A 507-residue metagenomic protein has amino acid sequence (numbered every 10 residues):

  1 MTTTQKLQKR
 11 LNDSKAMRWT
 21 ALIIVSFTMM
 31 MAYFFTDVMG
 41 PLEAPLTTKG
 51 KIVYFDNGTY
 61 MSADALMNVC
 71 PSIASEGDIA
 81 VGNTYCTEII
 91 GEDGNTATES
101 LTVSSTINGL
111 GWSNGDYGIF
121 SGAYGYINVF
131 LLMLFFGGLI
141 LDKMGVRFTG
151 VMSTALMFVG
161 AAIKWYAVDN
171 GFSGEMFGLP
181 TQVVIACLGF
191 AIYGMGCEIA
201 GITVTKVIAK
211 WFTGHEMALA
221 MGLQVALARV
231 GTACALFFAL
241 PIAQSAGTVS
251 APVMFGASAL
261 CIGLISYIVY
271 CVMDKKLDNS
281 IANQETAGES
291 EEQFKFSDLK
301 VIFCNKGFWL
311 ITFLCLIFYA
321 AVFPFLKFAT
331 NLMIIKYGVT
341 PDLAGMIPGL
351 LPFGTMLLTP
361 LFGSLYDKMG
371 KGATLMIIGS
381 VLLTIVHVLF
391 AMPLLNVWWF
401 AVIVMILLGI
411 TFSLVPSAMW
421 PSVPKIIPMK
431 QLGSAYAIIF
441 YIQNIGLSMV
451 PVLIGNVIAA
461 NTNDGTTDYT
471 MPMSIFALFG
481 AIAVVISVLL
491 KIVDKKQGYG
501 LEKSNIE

Functional and structural regions predicted by a protein language model:
T2-S14, D278-I311, E507: Juxtamembrane intracellular "pre-TM" segments in multi-pass secondary transporters
M39-A44, N305-T359, P416, V450-P451: Extracytoplasmic gate region of multi-pass secondary transporters
G122-L139, G349-F362: Central cavity-lining transmembrane alpha-helices of secondary-active solute carriers, predominantly the Major
D142-T154, D367-V381: Cytoplasmic membrane-interface "Motif A"-like loop-to-helix N-cap segments of 12-TM Major Facilitator Superfamily
A155-G178, V381-L395: C-terminal ends and interior cores of transmembrane alpha-helices in multi-pass membrane transporters/permeases
V183, G189-L227: Cytoplasmic helix-loop-helix junction between adjacent transmembrane helices in 12-TM secondary transporters
A251-Y270, M471-L489: Symmetry-related core transmembrane helices of the 12-TM Major Facilitator Superfamily/SLC fold
G372-M419: C-terminal transmembrane helical hairpin of 12-TM major facilitator-type secondary transporters
